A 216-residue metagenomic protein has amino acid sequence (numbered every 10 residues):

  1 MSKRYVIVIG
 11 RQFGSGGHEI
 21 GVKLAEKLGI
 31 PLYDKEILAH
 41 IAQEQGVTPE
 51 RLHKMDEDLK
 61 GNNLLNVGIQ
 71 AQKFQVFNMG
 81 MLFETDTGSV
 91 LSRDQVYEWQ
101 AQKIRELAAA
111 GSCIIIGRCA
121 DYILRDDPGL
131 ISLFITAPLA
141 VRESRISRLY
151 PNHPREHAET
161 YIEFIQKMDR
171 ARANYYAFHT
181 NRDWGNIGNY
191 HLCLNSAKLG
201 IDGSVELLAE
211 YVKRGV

Functional and structural regions predicted by a protein language model:
M1-V90, E98, Q102, E106-S112 (+4 more regions): Glycine-rich phosphate-binding loop of ATP-dependent small-molecule kinases
D58-G68, Q72, V76-F77, R155-I201: Small-molecule kinase domains that catalyze NTP-dependent phosphoryl transfer to phosphate-bearing small molecules
V90-D94, A171-R172: Short, flexible loop segments at the rims of nucleotide/cofactor-binding pockets, characterized by
G117-D121: Short, polar loop motifs at secondary-structure junctions
D126-S147, R155-Q166: Conserved phosphate-donor/acceptor-positioning beta-strand/loop module used by diverse small-molecule
E143, S147-Y150, F178, G215-V216: Double-stranded RNA-binding/processing signature
